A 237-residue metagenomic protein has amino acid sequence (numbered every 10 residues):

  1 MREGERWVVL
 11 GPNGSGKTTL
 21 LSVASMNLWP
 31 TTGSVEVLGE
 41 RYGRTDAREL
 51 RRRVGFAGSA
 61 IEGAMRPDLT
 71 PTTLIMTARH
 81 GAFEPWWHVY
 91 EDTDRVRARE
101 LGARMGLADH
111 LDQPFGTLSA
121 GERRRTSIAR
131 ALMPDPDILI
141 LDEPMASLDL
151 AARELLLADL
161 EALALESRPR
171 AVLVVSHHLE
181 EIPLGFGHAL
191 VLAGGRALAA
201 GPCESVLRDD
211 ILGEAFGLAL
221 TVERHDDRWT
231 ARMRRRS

Functional and structural regions predicted by a protein language model:
S25: Helix-to-loop junction immediately C-terminal to a conserved catalytic motif
G33-G43, L50: Conserved ABC transporter NBD signature motif
V89, P114-L118: Conserved ABC ATPase signature
D135: Conserved catalytic motifs of ABC-family nucleotide-binding domains
L139-E143: Catalytic Walker B motif of ABC-type/P-loop ATPase nucleotide-binding domains
G187-P202: H-loop (His-switch) and adjacent beta-strand-loop-beta switch element of ABC-type ATPase nucleotide-binding domains
A215-S237: ABC ATPase nucleotide-binding domains
